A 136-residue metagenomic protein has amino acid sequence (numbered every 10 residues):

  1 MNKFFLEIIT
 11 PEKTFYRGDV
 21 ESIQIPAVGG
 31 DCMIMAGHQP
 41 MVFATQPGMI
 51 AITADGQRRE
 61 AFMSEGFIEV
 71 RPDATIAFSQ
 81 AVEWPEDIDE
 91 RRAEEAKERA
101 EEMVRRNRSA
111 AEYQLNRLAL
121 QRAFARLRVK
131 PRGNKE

Functional and structural regions predicted by a protein language model:
M1-F5, R132: N-terminal export/targeting signal detector
F5-R99: Compact, glycine-rich, soluble single-domain proteins
W84-E136: Acidic/glycine-rich phosphate/pyrophosphate-binding loops and surrounding catalytic core that coordinate Mg2+
